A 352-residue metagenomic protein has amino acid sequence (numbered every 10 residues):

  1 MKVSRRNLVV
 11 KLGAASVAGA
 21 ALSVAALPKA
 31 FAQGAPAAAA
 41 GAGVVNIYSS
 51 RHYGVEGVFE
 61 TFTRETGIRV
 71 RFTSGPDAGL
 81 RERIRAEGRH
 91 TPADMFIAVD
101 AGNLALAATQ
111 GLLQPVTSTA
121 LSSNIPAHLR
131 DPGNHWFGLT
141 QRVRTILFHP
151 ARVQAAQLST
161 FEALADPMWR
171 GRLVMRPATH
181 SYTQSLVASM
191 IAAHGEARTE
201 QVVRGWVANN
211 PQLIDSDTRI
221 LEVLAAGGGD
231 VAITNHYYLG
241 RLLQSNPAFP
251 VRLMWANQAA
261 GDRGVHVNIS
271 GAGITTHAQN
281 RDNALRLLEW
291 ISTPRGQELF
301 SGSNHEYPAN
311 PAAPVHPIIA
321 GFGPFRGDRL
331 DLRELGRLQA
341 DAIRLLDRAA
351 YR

Functional and structural regions predicted by a protein language model:
M1-V17, P28: N-terminal secretory signal peptides and thylakoid transit peptides that target proteins across membranes
A32-A105: Early extracytoplasmic/lumenal segment of secretory-pathway proteins
T91-F96, Q114-I146, E162, L173-M175: A structural signal for short loop-to-beta-strand junctions that line the ligand-binding cleft of periplasmic/secreted
A107-P115, A127-N134, L242-N257: Ligand-binding "clamshell"
T145-R152, V267-N280, L299: A bilobed periplasmic-binding-protein/Venus flytrap-type ligand-binding module shared by bacterial periplasmic
G171-A178, W290-P314: Periplasmic-binding protein-like
A178, Y182-S185, S189-Q258: Ligand-binding pocket segment of bilobal, Venus flytrap-like solute-binding proteins
A197-T199, E306-R352: An extracytoplasmic/periplasmic, membrane-proximal ligand-sensing/linker region
